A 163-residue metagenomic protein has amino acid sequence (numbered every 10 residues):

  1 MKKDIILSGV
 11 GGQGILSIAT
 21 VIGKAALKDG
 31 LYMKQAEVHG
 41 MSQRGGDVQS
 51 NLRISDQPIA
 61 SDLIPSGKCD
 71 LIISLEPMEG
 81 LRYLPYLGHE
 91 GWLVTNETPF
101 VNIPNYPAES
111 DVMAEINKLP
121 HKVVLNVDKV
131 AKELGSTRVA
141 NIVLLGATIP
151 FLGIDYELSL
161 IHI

Functional and structural regions predicted by a protein language model:
M1-I161: Active-site cofactor/cluster-binding pocket
